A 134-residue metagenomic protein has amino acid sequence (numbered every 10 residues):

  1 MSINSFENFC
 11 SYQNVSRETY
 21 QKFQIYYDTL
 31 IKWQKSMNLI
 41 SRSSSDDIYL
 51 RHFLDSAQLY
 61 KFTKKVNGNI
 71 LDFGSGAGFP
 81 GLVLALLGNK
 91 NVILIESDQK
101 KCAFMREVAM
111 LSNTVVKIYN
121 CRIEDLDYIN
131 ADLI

Functional and structural regions predicted by a protein language model:
S2-V66, K100-A103, E107-T114: Class I SAM-dependent transferase core
A57-L133: Conserved SAM/SAH cofactor-binding pocket of Class I
